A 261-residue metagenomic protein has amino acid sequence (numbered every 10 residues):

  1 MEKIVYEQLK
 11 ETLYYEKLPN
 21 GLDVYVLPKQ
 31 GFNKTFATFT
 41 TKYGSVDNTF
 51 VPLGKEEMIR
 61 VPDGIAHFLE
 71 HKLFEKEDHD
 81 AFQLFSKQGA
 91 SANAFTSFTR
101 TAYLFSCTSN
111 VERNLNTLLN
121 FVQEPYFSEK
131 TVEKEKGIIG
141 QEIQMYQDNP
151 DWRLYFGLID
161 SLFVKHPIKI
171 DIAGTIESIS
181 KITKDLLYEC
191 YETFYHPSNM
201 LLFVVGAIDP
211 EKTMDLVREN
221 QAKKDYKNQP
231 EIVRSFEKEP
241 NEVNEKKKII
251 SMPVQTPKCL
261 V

Functional and structural regions predicted by a protein language model:
M1-K34, T41: N- or domain-start disorder-to-order transition segments that initiate the globular core
E2-L9, Y14, I172, P197 (+1 more regions): An aromatic/glycine/proline-enriched structural segment found at the starts of mature extracellular/organellar domains
F32-K34, F85, F98-R100, P197 (+1 more regions): Short, solvent-exposed loop/turn segments at the edges of secondary structure
N33-T35, F50, E57, A90-T99 (+4 more regions): Active-/binding-site microenvironments in catalytic and ligand-binding cores
F36-T40, K258-V261: Active-site-flanking beta-strand signature of metal-NTP-handling nucleotidyl enzymes and homologous cyclase-like
T38-N110: M16/MPP (pitrilysin/insulinase) zinc-metallopeptidase core fold and M16-derived inactive scaffolds
E77-C190: Acidic/histidine-enriched segments that form metal/cofactor-coordinating and catalytic pocket/exosite environments
